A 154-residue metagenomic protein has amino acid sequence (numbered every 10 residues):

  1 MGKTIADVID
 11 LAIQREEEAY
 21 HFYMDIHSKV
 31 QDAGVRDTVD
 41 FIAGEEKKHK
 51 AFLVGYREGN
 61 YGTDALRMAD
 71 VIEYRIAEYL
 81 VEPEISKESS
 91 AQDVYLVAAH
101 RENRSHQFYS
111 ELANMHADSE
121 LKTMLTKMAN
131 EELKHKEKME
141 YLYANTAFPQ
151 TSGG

Functional and structural regions predicted by a protein language model:
M1-I9, V81, I85-Q92, A144-G154: Membrane-interacting alpha-helical segments
K3-Q14, A33-L53, A91-Y95, S119-K134: Alpha-helical scaffold segments that form or flank carboxylate-/histidine-based iron centers
A12, I26, R75-H116: Acidic/histidine-rich alpha-helical segments that form the ligand environment of transition-metal centers
A19-D40, S105-L121: Helix-loop segments that flank and shape redox-cofactor active sites
D37-I72, H135-T146: Conserved alpha-helical segments that form or flank metal/cofactor-binding pockets of metalloenzymes
E58-A91, G153-G154: Carboxylate-rich helix-loop segments that flank metal/cofactor sites and access channels in metalloenzymes
Q107-S152: Preference for long, well-ordered alpha-helical segments
